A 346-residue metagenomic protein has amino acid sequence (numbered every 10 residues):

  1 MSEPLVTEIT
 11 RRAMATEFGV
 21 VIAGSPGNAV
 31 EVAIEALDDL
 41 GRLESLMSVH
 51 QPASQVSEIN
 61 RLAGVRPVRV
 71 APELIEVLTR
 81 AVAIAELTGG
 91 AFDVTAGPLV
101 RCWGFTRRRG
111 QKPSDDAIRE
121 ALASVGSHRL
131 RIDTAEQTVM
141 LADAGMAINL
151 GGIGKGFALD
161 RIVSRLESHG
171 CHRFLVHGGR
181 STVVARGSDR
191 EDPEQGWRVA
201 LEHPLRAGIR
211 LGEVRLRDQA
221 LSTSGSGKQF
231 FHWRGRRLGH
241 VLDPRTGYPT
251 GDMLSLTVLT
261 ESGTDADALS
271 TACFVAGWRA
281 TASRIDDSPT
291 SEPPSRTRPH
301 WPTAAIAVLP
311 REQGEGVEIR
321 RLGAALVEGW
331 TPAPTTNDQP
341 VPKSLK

Functional and structural regions predicted by a protein language model:
M1-K346: Mature catalytic core of soluble alpha/beta enzymes
